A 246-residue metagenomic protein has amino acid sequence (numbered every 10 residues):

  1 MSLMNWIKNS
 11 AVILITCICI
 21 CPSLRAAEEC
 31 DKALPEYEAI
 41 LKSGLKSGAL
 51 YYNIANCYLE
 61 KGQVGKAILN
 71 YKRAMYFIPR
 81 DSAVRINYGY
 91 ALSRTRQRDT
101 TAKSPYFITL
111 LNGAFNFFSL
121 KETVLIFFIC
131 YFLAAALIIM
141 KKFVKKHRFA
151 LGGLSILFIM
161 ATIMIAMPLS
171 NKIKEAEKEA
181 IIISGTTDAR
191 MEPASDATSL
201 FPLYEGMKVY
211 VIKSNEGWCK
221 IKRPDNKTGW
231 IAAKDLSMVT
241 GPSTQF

Functional and structural regions predicted by a protein language model:
A102-K141: Membrane-embedded alpha-helical segments of integral membrane proteins
H147, G153-S184, M191-A194, T198 (+2 more regions): Boundary regions of SH3-family modules and the immediately adjacent low-complexity/disordered segments in eukaryotic
T198-N215: Conserved beta-strand/loop element in small beta-rich adapter and peptidoglycan-binding domains
